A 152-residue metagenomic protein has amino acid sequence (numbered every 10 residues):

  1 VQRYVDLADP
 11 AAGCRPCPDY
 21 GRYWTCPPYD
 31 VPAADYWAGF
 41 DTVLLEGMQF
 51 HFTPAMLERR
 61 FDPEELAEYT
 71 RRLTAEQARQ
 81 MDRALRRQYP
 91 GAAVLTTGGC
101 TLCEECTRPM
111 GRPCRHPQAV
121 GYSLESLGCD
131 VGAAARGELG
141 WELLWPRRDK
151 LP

Functional and structural regions predicted by a protein language model:
V1-P152: Catalytic cores of enzyme domains
